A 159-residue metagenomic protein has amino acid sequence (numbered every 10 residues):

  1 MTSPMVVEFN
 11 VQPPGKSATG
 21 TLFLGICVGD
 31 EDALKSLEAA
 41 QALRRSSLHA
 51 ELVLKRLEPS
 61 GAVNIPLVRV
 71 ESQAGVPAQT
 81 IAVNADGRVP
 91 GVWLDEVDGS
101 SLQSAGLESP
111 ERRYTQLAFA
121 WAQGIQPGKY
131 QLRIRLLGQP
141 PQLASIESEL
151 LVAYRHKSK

Functional and structural regions predicted by a protein language model:
M1, E58-G124, Q142: Extended, solvent-exposed segments with strong compositional bias
M1-S36: N-terminal secretory signal peptides
A33-L34, P141-L143: Short catalytic/ligand-binding loop motif for oxyanion handling, primarily in non-cytosolic enzymes, centered on
K35-E51, I146-S148: Short coil-to-beta strand junction motifs in C2/discoidin
L52-R56: Conserved aromatic beta-strand anchor motif in extracellular beta-sandwich/beta-rich domains
Q126-Y130: A glycine-anchored, Pro-Gly-centered beta-turn/N-cap motif
R135-Q139: Beta-strand-rich extracellular modules
L143-K159: C-terminal interaction-tip segments
